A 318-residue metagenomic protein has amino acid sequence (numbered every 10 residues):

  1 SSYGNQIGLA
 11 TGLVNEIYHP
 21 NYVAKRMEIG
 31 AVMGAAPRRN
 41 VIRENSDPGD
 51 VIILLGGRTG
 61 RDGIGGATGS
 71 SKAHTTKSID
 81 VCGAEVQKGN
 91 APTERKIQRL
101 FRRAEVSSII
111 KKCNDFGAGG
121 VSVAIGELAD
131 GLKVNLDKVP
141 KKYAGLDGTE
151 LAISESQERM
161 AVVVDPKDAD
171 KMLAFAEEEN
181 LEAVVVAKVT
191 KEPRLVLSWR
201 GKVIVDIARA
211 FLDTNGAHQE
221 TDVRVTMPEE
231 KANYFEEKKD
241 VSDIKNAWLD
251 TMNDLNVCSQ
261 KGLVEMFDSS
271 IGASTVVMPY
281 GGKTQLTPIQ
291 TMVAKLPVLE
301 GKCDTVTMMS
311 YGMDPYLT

Functional and structural regions predicted by a protein language model:
S1-T318: Glycine/proline-enriched, intrinsically flexible loops and inter-domain linkers
